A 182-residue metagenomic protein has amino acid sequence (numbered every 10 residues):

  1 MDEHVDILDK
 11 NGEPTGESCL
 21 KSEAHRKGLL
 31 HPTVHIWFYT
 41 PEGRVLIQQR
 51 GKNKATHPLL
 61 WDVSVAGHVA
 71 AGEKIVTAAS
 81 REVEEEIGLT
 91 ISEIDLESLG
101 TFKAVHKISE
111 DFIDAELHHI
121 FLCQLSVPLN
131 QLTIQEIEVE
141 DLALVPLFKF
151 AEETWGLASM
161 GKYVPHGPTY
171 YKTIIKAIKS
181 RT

Functional and structural regions predicted by a protein language model:
M1-H35, Y39-P41: Acidic, metal-coordinating catalytic segment for phosphate/diphosphate chemistry, firing primarily on the Nudix
E3, P32-V34, P41, V65 (+3 more regions): Residues that flank catalytic or metal-binding motifs in active/ligand-binding sites
I7, F38, I47, L122-C123 (+1 more regions): Conserved hydrophobic "DFG−1" position in protein kinase catalytic cores
S22, L59, A71, S98-I108 (+1 more regions): Nudix hydrolase/Nudix homology domain
E23-V34, R44-R81, E85: Conserved Nudix-box catalytic region and its N-terminal flanking loop in Nudix hydrolases and closely related
V83-L89, F102-H106: Extended, positively charged loop/linker patches that create polyanion-binding surfaces
T90-G100: A short coil-to-beta-strand element that immediately follows conserved catalytic motifs
